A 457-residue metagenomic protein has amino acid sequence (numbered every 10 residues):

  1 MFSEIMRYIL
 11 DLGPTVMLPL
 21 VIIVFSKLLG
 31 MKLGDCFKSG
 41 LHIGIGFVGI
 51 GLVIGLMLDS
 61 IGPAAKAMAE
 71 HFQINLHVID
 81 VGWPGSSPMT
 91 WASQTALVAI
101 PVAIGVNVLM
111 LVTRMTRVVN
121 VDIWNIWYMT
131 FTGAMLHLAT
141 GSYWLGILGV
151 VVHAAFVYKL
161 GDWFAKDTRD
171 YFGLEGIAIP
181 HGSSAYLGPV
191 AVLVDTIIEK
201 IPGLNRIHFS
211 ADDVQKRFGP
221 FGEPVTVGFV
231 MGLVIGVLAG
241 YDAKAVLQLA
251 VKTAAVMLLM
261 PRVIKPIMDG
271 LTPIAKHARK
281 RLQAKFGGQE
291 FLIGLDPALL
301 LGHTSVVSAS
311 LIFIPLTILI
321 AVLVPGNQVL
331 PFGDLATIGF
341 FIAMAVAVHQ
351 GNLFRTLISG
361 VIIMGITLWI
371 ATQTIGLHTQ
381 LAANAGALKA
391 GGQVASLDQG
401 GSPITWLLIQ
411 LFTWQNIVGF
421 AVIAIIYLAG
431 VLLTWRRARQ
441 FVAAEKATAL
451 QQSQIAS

Functional and structural regions predicted by a protein language model:
M1-V53, Q94-L292, V346-R355, T379-S457: Signature of multi-pass transmembrane helix bundles
L18-V21, F37, I61, K66-S86 (+1 more regions): Helix-loop-helix junctions within the multi-pass membrane cores of secondary transporters/permeases
G55-M68, V112-R117: Transmembrane alpha-helix boundary signature
A65, F164-A165, A371-G376: Short alpha-helix boundary/capping motifs
F72-V78, V98-I104, I123-T130, G149-V152 (+4 more regions): Mid-membrane cores of alpha-helical transmembrane segments in multi-pass membrane proteins, especially transporters
D80-A92, L411-W414: Short aromatic-rich membrane-water interface segments that cap or initiate transmembrane helices in multi-pass membrane
D122-T140, I314-G386: Membrane-interfacial helix-loop connectors
